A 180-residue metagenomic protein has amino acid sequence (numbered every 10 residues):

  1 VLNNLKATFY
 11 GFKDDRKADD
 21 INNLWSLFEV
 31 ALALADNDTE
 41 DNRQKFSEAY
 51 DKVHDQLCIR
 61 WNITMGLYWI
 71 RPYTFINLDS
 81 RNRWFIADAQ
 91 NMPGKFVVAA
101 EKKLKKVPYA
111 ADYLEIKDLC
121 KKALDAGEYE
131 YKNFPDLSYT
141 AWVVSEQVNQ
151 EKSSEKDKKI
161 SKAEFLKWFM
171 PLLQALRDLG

Functional and structural regions predicted by a protein language model:
V1-Q56, P72-L179: An N-terminal alpha-helical hairpin/helix-loop-helix interaction module that forms a charged, gly/pro-flexible surface
I63-I70: Short hydrophobic alpha-helical segments that form membrane-spanning helices or hydrophobic packing faces of helical
